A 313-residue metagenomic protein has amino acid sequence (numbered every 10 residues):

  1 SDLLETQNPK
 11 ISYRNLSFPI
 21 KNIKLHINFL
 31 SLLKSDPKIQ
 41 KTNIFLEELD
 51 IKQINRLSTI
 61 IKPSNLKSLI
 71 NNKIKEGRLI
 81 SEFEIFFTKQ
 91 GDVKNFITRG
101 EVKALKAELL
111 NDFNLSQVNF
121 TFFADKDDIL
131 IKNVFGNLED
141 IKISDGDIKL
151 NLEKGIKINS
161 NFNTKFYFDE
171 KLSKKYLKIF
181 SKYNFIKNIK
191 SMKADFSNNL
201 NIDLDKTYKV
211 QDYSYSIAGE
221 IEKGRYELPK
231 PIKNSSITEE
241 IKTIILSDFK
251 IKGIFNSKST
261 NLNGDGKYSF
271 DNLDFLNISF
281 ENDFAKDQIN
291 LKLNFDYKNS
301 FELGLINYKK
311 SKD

Functional and structural regions predicted by a protein language model:
S1, I23-D313: Membrane-proximal interfacial segments on either side of biological membranes
S1-I11: N-terminal leader/targeting pre-sequences
K10-Y13, D283-A285: Short aromatic-glycine motifs in intrinsically disordered, low-complexity regions
Y13-S17, I54-N55: Solvent-exposed, non-transmembrane alpha-helical starts
